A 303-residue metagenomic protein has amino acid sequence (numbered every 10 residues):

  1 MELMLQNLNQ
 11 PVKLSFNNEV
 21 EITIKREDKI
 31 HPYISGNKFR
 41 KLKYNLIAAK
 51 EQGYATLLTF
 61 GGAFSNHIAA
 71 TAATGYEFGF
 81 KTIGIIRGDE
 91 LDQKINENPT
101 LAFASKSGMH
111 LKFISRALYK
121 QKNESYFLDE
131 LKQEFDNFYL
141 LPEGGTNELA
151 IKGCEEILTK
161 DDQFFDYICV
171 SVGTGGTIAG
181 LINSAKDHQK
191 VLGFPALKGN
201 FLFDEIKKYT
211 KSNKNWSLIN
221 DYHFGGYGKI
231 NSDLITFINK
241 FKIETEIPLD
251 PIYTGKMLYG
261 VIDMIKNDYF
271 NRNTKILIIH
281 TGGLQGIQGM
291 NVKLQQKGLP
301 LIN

Functional and structural regions predicted by a protein language model:
M1-N303: PLP-dependent amino-acid enzyme catalytic core
